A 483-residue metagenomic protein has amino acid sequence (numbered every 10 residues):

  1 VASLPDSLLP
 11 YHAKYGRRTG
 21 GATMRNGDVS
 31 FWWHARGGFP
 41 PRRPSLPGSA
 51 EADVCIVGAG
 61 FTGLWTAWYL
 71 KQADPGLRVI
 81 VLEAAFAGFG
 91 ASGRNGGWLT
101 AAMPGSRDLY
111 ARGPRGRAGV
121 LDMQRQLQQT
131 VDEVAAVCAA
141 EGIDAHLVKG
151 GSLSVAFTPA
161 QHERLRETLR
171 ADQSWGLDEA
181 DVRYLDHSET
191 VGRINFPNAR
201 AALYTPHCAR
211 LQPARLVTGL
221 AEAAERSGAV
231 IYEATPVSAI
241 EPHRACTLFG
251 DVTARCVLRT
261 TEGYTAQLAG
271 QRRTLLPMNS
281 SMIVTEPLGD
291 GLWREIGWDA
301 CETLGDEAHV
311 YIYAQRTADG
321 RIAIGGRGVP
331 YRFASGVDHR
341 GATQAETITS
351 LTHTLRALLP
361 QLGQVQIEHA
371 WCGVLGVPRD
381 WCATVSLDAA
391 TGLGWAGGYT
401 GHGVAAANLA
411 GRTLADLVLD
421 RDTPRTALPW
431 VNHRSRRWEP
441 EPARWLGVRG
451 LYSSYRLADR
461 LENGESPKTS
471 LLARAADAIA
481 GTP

Functional and structural regions predicted by a protein language model:
A2-V54, Q72-A73, L77-R78, D477-G481: Extreme N-terminal leader/targeting segments of oxidoreductases
G58-T62, A84: Glycine-rich Rossmann-fold phosphate-binding loop(s) that bind the pyrophosphate of adenine dinucleotide cofactors
K71-R94: Glycine-rich FAD pyrophosphate-binding loop
G97, A140-V148, V237-A239, D251-G291 (+2 more regions): Active-site substrate-recognition segment that forms the wall of the catalytic cavity or substrate channel
A102-H187: Dinucleotide-binding Rossmann-like beta1-alpha1 core, especially the glycine-rich loop that anchors the ADP
M123-V131, V155-R164, L203-E222, Y232 (+1 more regions): Short beta-strand to alpha-helix junction loop
R170-W175, P197-R255: Helical element adjacent to the flavin cofactor pocket in flavoenzyme catalytic cores
A406-L428: Internal hydrophobic alpha-helix adjacent to the cofactor/substrate pocket in enzyme cavities
